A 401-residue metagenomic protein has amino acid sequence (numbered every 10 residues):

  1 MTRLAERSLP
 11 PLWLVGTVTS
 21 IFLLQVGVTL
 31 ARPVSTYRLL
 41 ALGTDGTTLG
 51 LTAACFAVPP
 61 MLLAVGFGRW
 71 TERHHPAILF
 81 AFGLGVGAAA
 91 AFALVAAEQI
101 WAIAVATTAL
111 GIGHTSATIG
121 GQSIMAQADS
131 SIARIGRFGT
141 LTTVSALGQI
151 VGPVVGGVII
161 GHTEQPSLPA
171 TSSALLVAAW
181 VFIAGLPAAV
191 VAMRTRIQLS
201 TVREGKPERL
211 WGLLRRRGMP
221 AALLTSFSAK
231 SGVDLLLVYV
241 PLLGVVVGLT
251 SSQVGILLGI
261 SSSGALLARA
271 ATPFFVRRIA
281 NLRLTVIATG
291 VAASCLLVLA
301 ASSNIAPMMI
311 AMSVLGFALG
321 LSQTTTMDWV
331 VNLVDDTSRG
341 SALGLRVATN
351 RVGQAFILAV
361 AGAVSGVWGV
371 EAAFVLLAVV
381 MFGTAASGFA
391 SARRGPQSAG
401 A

Functional and structural regions predicted by a protein language model:
M1-P11, M193-L223: Juxtamembrane intracellular "pre-TM" segments in multi-pass secondary transporters
S8-A57, P220-A221, T225, A229-L243 (+1 more regions): Helix-loop boundary and gating motifs at the non-cytosolic
A57-V65, Q149-I150, S262-L266, A270 (+1 more regions): Residue-level signature of mid-helix packing/kink "hotspots" within the transmembrane helices of 12-pass Major
L63-H75, A268-A280: Helix-to-loop junctions at the C-terminal end of transmembrane segments in multipass secondary transporters
I78-F92, R283-L297: Structural signature of the two symmetry-related core transmembrane helices
T108-S145: Cytoplasmic helix-loop-helix junction between adjacent transmembrane helices in 12-TM secondary transporters
A179-S200, S387-A392: C-terminal membrane-cytosol helix-exit motif in multi-pass small-molecule transporters
R339-G366: A late C-terminal transmembrane helix in Major Facilitator Superfamily
